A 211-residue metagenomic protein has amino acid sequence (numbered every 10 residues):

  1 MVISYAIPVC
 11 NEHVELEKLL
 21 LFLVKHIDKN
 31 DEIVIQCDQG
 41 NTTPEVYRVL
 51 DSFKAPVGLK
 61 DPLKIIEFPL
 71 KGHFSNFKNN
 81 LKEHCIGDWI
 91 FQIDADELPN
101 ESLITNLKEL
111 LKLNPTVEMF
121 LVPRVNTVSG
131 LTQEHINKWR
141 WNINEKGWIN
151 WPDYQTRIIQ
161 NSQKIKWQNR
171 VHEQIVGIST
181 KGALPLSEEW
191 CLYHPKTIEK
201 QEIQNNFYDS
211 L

Functional and structural regions predicted by a protein language model:
V2, D28-N30, V117: A general structural motif
I3-E12, L19, H26, Q36: A conserved hydrophobic helix/loop-capping motif in glycosyltransferases and polysaccharide synthases
E17-V24, E83: Amphipathic, non-transmembrane alpha-helical secondary structure
K18-L20, Y47-R48, L103-T105, Q133: Short amphipathic alpha-helical segments
L21-E67: Acidic donor-binding segment of Leloir-type glycosyltransferases
I66-F74: Short, acidic/glycine-rich phosphate-metal binding loop used to engage nucleotide
F74-K82, L98-L211: Catalytic-site signature of metal-activated, phosphate-bearing donor transferases, centered on the GT-A/GT-A-like
G87-L98: Short beta-strand-to-loop acidic/aromatic patch adjacent to the donor-nucleotide binding site
